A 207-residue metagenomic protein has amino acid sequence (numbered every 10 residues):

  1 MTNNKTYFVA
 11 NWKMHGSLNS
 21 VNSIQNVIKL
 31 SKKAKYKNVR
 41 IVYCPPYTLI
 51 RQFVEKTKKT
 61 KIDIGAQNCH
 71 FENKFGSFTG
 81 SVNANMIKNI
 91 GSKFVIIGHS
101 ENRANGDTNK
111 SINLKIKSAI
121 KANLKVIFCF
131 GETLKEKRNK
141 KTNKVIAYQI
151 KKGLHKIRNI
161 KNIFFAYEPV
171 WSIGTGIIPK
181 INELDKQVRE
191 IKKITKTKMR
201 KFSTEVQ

Functional and structural regions predicted by a protein language model:
M1-Q207: Active-site loop-to-helix "anion-binding N-cap" substructures in soluble metabolic enzymes
